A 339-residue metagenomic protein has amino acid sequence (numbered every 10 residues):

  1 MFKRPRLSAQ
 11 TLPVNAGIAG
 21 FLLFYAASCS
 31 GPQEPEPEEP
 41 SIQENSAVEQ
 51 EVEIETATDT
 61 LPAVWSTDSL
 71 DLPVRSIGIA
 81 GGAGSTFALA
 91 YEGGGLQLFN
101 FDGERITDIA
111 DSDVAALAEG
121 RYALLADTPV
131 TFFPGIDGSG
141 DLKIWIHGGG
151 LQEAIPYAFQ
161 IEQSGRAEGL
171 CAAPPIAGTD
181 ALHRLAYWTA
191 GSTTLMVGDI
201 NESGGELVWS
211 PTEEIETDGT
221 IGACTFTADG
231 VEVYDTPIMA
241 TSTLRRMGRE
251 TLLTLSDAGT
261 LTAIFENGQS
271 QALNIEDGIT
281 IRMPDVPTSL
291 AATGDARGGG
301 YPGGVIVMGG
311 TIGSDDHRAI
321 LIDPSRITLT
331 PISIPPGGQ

Functional and structural regions predicted by a protein language model:
M1-T11: N-terminal secretory signal peptides that target proteins for export/translocation
P5, G17, P32-E36: Residue-level detector of intrinsically disordered/flexible regions characterized by low predicted structural confidence
P13-A19: Sec-dependent signal peptide recognition, specifically the positively charged N-region followed immediately by
Y25-S28: C-terminal motif of bacterial Sec signal peptides marking the signal peptidase cleavage site
S30-Q339: Sequence/structural signature of beta-propeller domains
